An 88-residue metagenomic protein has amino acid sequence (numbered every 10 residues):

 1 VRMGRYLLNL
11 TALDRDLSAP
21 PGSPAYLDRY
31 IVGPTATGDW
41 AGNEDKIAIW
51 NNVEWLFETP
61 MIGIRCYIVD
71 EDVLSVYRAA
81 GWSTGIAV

Functional and structural regions predicted by a protein language model:
V1-L8, R29-V88: Short, surface-exposed terminal/edge motifs of secreted or surface/virion proteins that either
L10-A25, T37-W40: Surface-exposed ligand/attachment interfaces on beta-rich extracellular proteins
